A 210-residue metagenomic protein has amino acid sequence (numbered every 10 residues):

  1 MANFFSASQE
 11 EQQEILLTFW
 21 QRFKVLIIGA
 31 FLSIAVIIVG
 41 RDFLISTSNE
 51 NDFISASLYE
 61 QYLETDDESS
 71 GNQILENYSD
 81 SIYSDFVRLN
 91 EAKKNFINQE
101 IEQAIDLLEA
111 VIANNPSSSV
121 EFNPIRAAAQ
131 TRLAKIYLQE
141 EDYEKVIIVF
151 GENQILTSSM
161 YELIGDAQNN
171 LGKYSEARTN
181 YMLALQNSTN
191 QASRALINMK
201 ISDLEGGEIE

Functional and structural regions predicted by a protein language model:
M1-A35: N-terminal positive-inside, membrane-proximal cytosolic segments immediately preceding the first
E11, L44-L58: Ser/Thr/Pro/Gly-rich low-complexity linker/stalk segments immediately outside membranes or between
I27-G29, N95, E100: Short Lys/Arg-rich amphipathic alpha-helical segments
I34-S46: Short hydrophobic alpha-helical membrane-anchoring segments
S57-E64, K94, I136, A167: Residue-level signature for tetratricopeptide repeat
Y59-N90: Short extracytoplasmic
R88, N98-E100, L107, V111-E210: Soluble extracytoplasmic domains of inner/organellar membrane proteins
